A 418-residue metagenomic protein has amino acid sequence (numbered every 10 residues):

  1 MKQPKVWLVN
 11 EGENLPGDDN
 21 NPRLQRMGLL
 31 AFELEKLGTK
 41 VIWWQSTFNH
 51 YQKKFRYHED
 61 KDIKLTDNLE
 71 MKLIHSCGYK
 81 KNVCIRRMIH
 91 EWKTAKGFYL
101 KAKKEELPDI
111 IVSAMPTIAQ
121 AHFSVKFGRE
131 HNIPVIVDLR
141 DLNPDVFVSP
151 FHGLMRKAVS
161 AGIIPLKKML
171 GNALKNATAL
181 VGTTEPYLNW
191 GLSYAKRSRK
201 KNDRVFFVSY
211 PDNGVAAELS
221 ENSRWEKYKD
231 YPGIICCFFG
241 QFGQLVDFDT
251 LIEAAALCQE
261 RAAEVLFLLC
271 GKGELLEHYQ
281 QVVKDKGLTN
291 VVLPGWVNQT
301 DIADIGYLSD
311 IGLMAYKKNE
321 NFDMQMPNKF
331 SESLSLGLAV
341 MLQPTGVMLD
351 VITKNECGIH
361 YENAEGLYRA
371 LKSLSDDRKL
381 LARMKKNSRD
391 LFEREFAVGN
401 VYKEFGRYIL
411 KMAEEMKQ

Functional and structural regions predicted by a protein language model:
M1-I63, P211, C258: N-terminal subdomain of nucleotide-sugar transferases
E11, G17, S76-R86, E106 (+3 more regions): Acceptor-binding helix/loop patch of EC 2.4 sugar-transfer enzymes, predominantly nucleotide-sugar-dependent
Q45, P144, V159-E221, D230-Y231 (+1 more regions): Donor nucleotide-sugar binding/catalytic pocket of nucleotide-sugar-dependent glycosyltransferases
Y210-D212, R224-V246, I252-A255: Conserved donor-binding/catalytic core segment of Leloir-type glycosyltransferases
V246, N298-I305, G312-S335, M341-D350: Nucleotide-sugar-dependent
C270, E277-D304: Nucleotide-activated donor-binding/catalytic signature segment of Leloir-type glycosyltransferases, i.e., the conserved
K354-E365, S373-K379: Conserved acidic donor-binding segment of nucleotide-sugar-dependent glycosyltransferases
L380-E395: A short, well-ordered alpha-helix in the C-terminal region of glycosyltransferases
